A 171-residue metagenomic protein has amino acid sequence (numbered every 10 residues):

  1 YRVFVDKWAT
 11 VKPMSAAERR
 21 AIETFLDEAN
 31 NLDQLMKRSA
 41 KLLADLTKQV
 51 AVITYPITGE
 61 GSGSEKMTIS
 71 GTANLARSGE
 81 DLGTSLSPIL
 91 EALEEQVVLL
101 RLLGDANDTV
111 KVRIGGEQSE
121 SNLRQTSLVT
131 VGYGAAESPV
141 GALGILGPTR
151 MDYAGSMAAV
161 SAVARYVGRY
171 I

Functional and structural regions predicted by a protein language model:
R2, D6-I171: Intrinsically disordered, acidic Ser/Thr/Pro-rich low-complexity regulatory segments
